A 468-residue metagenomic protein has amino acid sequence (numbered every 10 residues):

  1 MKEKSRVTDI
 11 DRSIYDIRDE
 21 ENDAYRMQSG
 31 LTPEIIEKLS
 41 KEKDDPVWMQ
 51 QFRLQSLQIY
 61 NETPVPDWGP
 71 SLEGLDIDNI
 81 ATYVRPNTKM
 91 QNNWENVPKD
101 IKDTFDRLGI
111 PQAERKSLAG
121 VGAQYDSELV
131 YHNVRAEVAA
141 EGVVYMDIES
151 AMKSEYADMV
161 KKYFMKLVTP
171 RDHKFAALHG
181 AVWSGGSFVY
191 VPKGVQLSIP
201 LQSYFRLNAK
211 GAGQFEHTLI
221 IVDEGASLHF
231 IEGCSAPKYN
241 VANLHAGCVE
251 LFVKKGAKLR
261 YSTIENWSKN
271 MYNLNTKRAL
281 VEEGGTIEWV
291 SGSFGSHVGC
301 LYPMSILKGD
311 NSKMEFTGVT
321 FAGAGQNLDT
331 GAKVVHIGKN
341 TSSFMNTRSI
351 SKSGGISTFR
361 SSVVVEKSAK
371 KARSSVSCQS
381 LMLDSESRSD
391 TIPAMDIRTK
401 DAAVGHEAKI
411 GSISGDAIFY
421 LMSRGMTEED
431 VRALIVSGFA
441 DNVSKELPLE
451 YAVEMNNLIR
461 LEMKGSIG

Functional and structural regions predicted by a protein language model:
K2-D19, Q28-G30, Y451-I467: Intrinsically disordered, low-complexity terminal tails
K2-R6, I10, Y25-D172, A176-A177 (+1 more regions): N-terminal amphipathic, basic helical "cap/leader" segment at the start of enzyme domains
D16-R18, P33-E37, D396-I397: Short acidic (Asp/Glu) and glycine-rich catalytic loops that position anionic groups and cofactors
W68-S71, E428, Y451: Flexible, glycine/charged-enriched surface loops at secondary-structure junctions
Y131-N133, E137, E141-M426, A440-G468: Conserved beta-strand/loop scaffold segments within soluble protein domains that form the structured core and edges
